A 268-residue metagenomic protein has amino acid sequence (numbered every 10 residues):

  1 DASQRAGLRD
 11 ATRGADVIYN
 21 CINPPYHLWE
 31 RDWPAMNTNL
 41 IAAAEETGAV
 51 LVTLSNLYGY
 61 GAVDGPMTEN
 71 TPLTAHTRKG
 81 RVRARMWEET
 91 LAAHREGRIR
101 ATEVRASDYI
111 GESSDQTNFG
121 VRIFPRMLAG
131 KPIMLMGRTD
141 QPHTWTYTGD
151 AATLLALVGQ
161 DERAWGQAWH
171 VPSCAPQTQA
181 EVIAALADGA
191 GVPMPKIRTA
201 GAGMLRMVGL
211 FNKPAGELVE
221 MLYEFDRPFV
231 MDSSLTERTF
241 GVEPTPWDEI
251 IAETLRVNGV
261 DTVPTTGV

Functional and structural regions predicted by a protein language model:
D1-T47: NAD(P)H-binding glycine-rich loop region in Rossmannoid oxidoreductase-like domains and their noncatalytic homologs
S3, R31, R81, T146 (+3 more regions): Residue-level signal for the nucleotide or nucleotide-sugar donor/cofactor binding architecture
R9, A15, I41, T148-A156 (+1 more regions): Short, amphipathic alpha-helical "lid/cap" segments that border enzyme active or binding sites
P24, T38-R85, H94, T102: Conserved Rossmann-fold NAD(P)-dependent oxidoreductase catalytic core, especially the SDR/UDP-sugar
N56, E88-S113: Conserved beta-loop-beta element that borders a ligand/cofactor-binding pocket
K79, S107-T117, G137-T148, S173-A175: Glycine-rich "substrate-gating" loop/helix at the edge of Rossmann-like oxidoreductase active sites
P125-T146, L157, R163-W165: A conserved pocket-lining segment of Rossmann-fold NAD(P)-dependent short-chain dehydrogenase/reductase
L154-L218, S233, R238-V268: Mid/C-terminal beta-alpha module of Rossmann-like enzyme folds, strongest in SDR-family dehydrogenases/epimerases
